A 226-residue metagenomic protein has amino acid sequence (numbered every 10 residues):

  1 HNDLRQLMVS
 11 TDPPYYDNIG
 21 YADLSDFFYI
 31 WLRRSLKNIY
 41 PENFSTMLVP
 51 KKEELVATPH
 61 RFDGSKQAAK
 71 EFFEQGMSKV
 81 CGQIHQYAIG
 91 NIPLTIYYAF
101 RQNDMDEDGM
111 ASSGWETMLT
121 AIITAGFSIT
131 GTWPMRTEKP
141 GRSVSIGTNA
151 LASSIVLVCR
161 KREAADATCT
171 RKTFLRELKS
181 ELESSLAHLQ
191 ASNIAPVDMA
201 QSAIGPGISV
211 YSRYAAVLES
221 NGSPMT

Functional and structural regions predicted by a protein language model:
H1-T226: S-adenosyl-L-methionine-dependent nucleic acid methyltransferase catalytic domains
